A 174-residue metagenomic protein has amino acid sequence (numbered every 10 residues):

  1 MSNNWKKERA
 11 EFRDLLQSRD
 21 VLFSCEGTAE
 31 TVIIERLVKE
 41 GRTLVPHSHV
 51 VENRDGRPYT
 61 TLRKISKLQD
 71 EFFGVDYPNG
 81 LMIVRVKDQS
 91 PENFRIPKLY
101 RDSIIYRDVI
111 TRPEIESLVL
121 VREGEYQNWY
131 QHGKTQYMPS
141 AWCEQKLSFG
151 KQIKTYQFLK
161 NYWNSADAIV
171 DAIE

Functional and structural regions predicted by a protein language model:
M1-D20, T31-E52, L62-E174: C-terminal accessory helical subdomains adjacent to catalytic cores in phosphodiester- and nucleotide-handling enzymes
E26-G27: Helix N-cap/beta->alpha junction signal
G56-T60: Short, conserved secondary-structure transition motifs
